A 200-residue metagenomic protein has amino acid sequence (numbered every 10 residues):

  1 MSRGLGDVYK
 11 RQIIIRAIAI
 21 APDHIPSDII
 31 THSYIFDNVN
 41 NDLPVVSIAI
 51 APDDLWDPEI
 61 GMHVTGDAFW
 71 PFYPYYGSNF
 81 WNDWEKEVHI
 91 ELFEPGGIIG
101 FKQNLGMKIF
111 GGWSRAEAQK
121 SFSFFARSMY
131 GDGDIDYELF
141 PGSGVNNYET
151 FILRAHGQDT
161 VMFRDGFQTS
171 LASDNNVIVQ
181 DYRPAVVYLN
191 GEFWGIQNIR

Functional and structural regions predicted by a protein language model:
M1-Y9: Short, small-residue-biased leader/transition segments that mark boundaries at the very start of proteins
R11, F36-N40, R200: C-terminal, active-site-flanking charged/polar segments
R11-I15, K86: Exposed beta-strand face motif in extracellular beta-rich ectodomains
I14, I18-A19, N40: Intrinsically disordered, low-complexity segments enriched in small residues
I20, I48, G66-R200: Conserved ATP-binding subdomain of kinase catalytic cores across diverse folds
D23-I29: Short, exposed coil/turn segments at beta-strand boundaries within extracellular/luminal domains
S33-P58, A116: Low-complexity, Pro/Ser/Thr- and charge-rich linker/hinge segments at domain boundaries
